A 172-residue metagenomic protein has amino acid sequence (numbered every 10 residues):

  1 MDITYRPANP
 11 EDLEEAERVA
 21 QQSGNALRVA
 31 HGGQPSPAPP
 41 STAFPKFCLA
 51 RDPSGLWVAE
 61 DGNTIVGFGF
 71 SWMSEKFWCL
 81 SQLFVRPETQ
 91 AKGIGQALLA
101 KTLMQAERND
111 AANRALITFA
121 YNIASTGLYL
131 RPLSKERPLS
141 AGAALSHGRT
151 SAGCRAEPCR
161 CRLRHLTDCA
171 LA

Functional and structural regions predicted by a protein language model:
A8, L83-V85, T118: Hydrophobic adenine-recognition pocket in adenosine-nucleotide-binding enzymes
A16, A111, R131-A172: Amide-forming acyltransferase catalytic core, primarily the GNAT-like/NAT-type and related acyltransferase folds
A20-L56, E60-I65, L171-A172: Active-site rim helix/loop that mediates acceptor-substrate recognition in acyltransferases
L56-V58, N63-W72, C79-Q82: Conserved beta-strand in the GNAT
M73, R86-E88, K92, A120-Y121: Active-site acidic-Proline motif in GNAT/NAT acetyltransferases
L80-S81, A106-Y121: Conserved GNAT acetyl-CoA-binding A-motif
V85, A91-Q105, G127-R131: Conserved acetyl-CoA-binding loop-helix of GNAT-fold acetyltransferases
